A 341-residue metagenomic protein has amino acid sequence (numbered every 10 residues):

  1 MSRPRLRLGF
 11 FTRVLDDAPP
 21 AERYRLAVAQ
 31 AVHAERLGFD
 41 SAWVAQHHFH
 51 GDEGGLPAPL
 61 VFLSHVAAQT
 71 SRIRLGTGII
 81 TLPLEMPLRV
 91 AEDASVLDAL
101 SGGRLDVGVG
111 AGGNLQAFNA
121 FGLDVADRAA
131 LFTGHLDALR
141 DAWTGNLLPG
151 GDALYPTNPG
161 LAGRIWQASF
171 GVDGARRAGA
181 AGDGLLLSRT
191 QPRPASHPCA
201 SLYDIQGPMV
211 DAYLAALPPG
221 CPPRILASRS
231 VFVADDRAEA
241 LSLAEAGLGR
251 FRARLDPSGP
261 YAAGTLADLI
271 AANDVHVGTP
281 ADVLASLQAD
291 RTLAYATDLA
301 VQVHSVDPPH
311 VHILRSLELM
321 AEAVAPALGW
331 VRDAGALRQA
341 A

Functional and structural regions predicted by a protein language model:
M1-Q69, I73-R74, G163, R338-A341: N-terminal beta1-alpha1-beta2 module of alpha/beta enzyme domains
S2, A126-Y155, S196-A296, W330-A340: An alpha-helical appendage that flanks or caps ligand/catalytic pockets
S2, E35-R36, L63-S71, A94-L105 (+3 more regions): Acidic (Asp/Glu)-rich catalytic clusters
R3-E22, L84-L148, L185-D204: Flexible, glycine-rich active-site loops centered on histidine and acidic residues that chelate a metal or position
L8-T12, A42-V44, L75-T77, L105-V109 (+4 more regions): Hydrophobic faces of well-ordered beta-strands that scaffold small-molecule active sites in alpha/beta enzyme cores
T12-Y24, I80-L88, P159-S169, I270-P280: Active-site mouth loops of central-metabolism enzymes
G38, Q46, V66, L97 (+5 more regions): Conserved, mostly hydrophobic/aromatic
S41-V66, T81, G113, R189-A200 (+1 more regions): Glycine-rich, proline-tolerant flexible connector loops at the mouths of alpha/beta enzymes
